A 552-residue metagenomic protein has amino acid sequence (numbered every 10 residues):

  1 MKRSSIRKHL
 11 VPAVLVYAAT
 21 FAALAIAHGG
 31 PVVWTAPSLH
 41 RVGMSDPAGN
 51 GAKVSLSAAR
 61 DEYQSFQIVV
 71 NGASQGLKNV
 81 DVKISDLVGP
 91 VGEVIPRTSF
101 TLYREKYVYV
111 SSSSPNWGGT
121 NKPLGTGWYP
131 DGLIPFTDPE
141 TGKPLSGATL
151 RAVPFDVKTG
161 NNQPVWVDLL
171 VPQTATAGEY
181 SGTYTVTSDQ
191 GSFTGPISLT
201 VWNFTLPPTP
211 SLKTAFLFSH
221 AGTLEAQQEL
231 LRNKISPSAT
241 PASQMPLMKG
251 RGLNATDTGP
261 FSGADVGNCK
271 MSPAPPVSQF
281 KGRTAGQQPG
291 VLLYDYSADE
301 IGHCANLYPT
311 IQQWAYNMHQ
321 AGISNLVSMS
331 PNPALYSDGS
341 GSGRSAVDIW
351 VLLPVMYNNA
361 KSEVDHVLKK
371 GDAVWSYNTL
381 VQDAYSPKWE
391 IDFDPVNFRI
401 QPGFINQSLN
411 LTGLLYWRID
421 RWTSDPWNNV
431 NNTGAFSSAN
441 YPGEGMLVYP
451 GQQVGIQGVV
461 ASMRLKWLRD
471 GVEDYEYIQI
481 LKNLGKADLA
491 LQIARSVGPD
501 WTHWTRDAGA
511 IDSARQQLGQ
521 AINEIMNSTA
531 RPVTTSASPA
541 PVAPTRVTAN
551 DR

Functional and structural regions predicted by a protein language model:
P12-A25: Bacterial N-terminal signal peptides
G30-N50, S74-V167: Surface-exposed binding patches on compact interaction domains or structured appendages
G51-S74, P164: Contiguous beta-strand segments within globular domains
V69-D86, A152-T209: Extended acidic/polar, glycine-enriched regions that form or flank non-catalytic beta-rich accessory modules
S192-E300, S324: An acidic-aromatic substrate-binding cleft motif
Q279-C304, A315-L335, G339, L411 (+1 more regions): Catalytic domains of carbohydrate-active enzymes that cleave complex glycans
K369-R399: Active-site clefts of carbohydrate-active enzymes
V533-R552: Pro/Thr/Ser/Gly-rich low-complexity, intrinsically disordered linker/stalk tracts
